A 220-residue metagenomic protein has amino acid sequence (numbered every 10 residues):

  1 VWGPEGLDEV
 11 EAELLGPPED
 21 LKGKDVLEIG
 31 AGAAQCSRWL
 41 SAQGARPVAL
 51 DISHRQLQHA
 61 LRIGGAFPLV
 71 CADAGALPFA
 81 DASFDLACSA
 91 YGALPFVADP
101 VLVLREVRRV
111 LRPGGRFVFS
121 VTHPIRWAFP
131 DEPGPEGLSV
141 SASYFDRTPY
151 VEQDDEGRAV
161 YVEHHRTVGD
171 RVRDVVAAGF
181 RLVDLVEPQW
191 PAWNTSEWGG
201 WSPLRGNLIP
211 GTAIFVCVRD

Functional and structural regions predicted by a protein language model:
V1-K22: Conserved alpha-helix/loop element of class I SAM-dependent methyltransferases that forms part of the SAM/SAH-binding
L27-A76: Class I SAM-dependent methyltransferase SAM/SAH-binding core
G75-L86: A short acidic, Gly/Pro-enriched loop at the edge of an enzyme's catalytic core that lines a small-molecule cofactor
L86-P100: A short SAM/SAH-binding and catalytic strip from SAM-dependent methyltransferases
V101-R116: A short glycine-rich, Lys/Arg-flanked "PGG" loop and its adjoining helix->strand segment in the class I
R116-V151: Conserved class I S-adenosyl-L-methionine
V121, I125-W127, D155-G169: Acceptor-substrate binding/catalytic loop of class I
V162-L185: Short alpha-helix
